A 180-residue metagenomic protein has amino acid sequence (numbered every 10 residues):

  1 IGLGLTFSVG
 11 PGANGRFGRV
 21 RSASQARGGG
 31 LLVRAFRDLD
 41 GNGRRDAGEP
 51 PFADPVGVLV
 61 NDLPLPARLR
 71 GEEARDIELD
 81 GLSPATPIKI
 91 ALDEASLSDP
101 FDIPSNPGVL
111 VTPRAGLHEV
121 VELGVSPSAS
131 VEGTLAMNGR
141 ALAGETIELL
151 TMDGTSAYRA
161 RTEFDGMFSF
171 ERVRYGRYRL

Functional and structural regions predicted by a protein language model:
I1-N138: Flexible, glycine-rich linker and terminal segments associated with outer-membrane beta-barrel/transport systems
F36, L123, F168-F170, Y178: Aromatic side chains
F52-L69, E145-F164: Short amphipathic beta-strand segments in non-cytosolic proteins
A74, S128, T155, D165 (+1 more regions): A generic structural motif
D76-G81, M167-V173: Exposed aromatic-hydrophobic patches
P84, A115, F164, R174-Y175: Surface-exposed loops/turns
P87-I88, Y178-L180: A short tyrosine-centered beta-strand micro-motif
